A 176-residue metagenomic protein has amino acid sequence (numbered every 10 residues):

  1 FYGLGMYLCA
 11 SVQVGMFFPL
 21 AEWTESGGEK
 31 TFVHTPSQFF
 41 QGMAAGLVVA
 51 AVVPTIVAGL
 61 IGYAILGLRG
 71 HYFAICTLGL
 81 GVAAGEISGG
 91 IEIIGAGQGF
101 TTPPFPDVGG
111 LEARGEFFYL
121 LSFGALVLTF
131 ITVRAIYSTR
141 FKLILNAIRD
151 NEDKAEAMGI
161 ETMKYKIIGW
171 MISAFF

Functional and structural regions predicted by a protein language model:
F1-F176: Transmembrane alpha-helices and adjacent helix-loop boundaries
